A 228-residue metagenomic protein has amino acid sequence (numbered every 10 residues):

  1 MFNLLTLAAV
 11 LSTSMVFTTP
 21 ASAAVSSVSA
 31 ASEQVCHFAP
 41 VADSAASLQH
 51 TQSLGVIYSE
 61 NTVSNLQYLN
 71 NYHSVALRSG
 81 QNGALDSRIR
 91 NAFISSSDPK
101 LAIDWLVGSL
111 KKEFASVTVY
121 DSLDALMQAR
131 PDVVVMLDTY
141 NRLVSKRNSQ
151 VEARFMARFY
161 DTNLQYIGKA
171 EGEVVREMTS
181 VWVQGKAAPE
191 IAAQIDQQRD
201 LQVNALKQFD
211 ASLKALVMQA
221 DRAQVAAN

Functional and structural regions predicted by a protein language model:
M1-L5: Positively charged n-region of N-terminal signal peptides that target proteins for export
T6-V16: Bacterial N-terminal signal peptides
V16-P20, L110, V117-L123, L213-N228: An exposure/low-complexity boundary signal
T19-I103, V217-N228: A structural "domain/chain start" motif
A23-Q49, N163-N228: C-terminal/domain-edge helix-coil "capping" segments
S26-C36, S122-K169: Surface-exposed short loop/turn segments
T62-V63, Y140-S145, V174-S180: Solvent-exposed loop/turn segments at secondary-structure junctions within structured extracellular/periplasmic domains
N91-Y140: Short, solvent-exposed, polar/charged sequence segments at loop or secondary-structure edges
